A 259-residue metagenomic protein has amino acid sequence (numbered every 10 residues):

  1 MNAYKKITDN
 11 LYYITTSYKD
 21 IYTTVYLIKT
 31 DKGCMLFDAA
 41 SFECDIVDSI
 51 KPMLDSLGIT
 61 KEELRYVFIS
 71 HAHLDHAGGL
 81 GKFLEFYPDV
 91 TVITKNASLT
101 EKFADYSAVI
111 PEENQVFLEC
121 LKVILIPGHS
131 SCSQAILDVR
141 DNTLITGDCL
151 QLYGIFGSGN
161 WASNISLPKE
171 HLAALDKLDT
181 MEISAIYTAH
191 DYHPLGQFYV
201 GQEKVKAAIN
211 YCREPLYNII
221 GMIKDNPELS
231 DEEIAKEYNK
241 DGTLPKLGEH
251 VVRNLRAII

Functional and structural regions predicted by a protein language model:
N2-L57, A135-G147: Conserved beta-strand hairpin/beta-sheet module of binuclear metal-dependent hydrolase folds, prominently
T8-Y13, L118-I124: Short, hydrophobic/aromatic-rich segments at coil-to-beta transitions
L36-D38, Y66-S70, V123-L125: Short catalytic-loop micro-motif centered on adjacent basic/acidic residues
S41-E43, I124-P127, S131-N218: Metallo-beta-lactamase
S41-L118: Active-site HxH/HxHxD metal-binding segment of metal-dependent hydrolases
N218-I259: C-terminal regulatory/interaction regions
